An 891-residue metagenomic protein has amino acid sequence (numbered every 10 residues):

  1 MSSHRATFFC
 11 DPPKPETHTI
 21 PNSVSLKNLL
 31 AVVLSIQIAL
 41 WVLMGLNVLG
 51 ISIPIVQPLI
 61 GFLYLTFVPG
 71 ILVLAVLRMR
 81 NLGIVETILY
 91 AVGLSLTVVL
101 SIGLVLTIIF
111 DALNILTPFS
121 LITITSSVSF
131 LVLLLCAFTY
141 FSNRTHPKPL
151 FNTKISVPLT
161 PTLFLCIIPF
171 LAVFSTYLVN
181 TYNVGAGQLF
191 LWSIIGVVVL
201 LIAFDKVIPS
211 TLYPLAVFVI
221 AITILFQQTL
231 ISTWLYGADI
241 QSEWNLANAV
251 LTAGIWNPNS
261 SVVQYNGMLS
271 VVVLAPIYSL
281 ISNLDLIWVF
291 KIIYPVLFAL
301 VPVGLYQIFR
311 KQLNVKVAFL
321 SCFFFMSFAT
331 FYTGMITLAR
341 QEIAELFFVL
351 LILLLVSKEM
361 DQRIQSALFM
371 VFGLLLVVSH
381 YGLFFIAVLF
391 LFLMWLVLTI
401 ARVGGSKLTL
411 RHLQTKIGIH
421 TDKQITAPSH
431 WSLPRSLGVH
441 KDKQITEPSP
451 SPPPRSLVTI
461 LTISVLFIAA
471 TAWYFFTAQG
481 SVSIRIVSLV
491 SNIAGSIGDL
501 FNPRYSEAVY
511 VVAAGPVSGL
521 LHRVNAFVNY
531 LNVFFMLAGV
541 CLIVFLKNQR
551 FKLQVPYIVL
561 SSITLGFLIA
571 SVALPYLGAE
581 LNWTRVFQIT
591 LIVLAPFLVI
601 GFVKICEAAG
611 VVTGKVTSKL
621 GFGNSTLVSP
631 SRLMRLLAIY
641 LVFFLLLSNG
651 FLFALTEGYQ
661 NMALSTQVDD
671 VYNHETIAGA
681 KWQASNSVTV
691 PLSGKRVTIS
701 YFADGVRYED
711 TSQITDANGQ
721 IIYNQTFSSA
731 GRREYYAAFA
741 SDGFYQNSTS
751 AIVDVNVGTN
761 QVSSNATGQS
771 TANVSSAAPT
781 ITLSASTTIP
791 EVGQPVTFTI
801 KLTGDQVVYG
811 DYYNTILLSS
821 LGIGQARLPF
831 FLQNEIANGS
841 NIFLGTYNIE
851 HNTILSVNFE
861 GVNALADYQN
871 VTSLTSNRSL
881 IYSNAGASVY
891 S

Functional and structural regions predicted by a protein language model:
S2-S210, Q414: Membrane-embedded, hydrophobic transmembrane alpha-helices
I51-S52, S127, G237-I240, F331 (+4 more regions): Transmembrane catalytic cores of multi-pass membrane glycosyltransferases and polysaccharide-assembly enzymes
P54-I55, G61, T181-G185, L201-L346 (+2 more regions): Active-site lumenal/periplasmic loops and adjacent helix-entry segments of GT-C-fold, multi-pass membrane
V92-T107, V132, C136, Y140 (+8 more regions): Membrane-embedded helix bundles of polyisoprenyl
N152-V157, D205-I208, Q362-R363, S406-Q414 (+4 more regions): Membrane-interface helix-loop-helix junctions at transmembrane boundaries of multi-pass membrane enzymes, predominantly
V197-I202, L466-F467, N525-K552: Hydrophobic, aromatic-rich transmembrane alpha-helices and their immediate juxtamembrane boundary segments
L383, G601, L633-D670: Transmembrane alpha-helical segments
E447, I463-I468, C606-L652: Signature aromatic-anchored transmembrane alpha helix within multi-pass, membrane-resident enzymes that catalyze glycan
